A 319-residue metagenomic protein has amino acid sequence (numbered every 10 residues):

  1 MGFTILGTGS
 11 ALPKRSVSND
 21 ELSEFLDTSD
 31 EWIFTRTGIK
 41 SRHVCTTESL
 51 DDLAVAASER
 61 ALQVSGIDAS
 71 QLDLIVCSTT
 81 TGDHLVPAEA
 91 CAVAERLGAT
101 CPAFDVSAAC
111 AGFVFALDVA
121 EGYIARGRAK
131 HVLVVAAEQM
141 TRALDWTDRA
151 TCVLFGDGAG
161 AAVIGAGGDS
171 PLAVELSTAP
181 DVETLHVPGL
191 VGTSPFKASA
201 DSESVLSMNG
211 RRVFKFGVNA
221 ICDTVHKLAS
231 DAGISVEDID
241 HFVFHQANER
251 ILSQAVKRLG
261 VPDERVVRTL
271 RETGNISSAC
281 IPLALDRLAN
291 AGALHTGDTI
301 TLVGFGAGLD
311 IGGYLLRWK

Functional and structural regions predicted by a protein language model:
M1-T47, D148-K215, N219, D223 (+2 more regions): Condensing-enzyme catalytic core mediating Claisen C-C bond formation in acyl metabolism
I5-G7, I33, A61, I75 (+6 more regions): Buried hydrophobic positions in well-ordered alpha/beta secondary-structure cores of metabolic enzymes
L6-G9, S78, S107, V132-E138 (+3 more regions): Short beta-strand segments
L26-W32, H84-G98, L133-M140, G192-S199 (+1 more regions): Acidic-glycine-rich active-site phosphate/pyrophosphate-binding loop
V55-S58, T81-G82, A92-E95, T100-P102 (+2 more regions): Claisen-condensing/thiolase-fold acyl-transfer catalytic domains that form or cleave C-C bonds in fatty acid
A57-D73, D223-D240, L288-A293: Phosphate/pyrophosphate-binding loops at sites that engage ATP/ADP/AMP, CoA/4′-phosphopantetheine, polyphosphate
A125-A159: Flexible, glycine-rich active-site loops centered on histidine and acidic residues that chelate a metal or position
D201-L270: A contiguous, well-structured pocket-lining segment that forms one wall/lid of small-molecule binding clefts in soluble
